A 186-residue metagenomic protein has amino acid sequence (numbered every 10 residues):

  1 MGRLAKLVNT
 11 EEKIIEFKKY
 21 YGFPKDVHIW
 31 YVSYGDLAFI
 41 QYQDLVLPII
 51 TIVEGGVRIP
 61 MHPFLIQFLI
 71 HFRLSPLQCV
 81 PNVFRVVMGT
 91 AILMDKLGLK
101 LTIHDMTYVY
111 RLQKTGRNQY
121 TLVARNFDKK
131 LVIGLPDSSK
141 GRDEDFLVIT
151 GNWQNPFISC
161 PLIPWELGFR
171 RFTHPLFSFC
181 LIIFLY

Functional and structural regions predicted by a protein language model:
M1-Y186: Residue-register detector that marks a fixed positional context within folded domains
